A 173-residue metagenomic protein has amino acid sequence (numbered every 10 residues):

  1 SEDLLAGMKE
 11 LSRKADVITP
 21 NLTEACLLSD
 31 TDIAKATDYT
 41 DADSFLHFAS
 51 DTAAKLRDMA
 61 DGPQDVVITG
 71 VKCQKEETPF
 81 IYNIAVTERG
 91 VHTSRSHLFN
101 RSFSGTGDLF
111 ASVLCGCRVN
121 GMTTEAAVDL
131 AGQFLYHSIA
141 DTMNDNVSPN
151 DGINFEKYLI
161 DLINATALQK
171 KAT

Functional and structural regions predicted by a protein language model:
S1-V91: Conserved phosphate/ATP/ADP-binding segment of small-molecule kinases
C73, N100, L135: Short Gly/Pro-enriched loop/turn and capping motifs at secondary-structure junctions
V91-H92, C117-A131: Phosphate-handling active-site elements
V91-S104: Short pre-catalytic strand/loop immediately N-terminal to key active-site residues, enriched for Gly-Thr
R101-T124: Short, small-residue alpha-helix embedded
E125-T173: Charged C-terminal helix
